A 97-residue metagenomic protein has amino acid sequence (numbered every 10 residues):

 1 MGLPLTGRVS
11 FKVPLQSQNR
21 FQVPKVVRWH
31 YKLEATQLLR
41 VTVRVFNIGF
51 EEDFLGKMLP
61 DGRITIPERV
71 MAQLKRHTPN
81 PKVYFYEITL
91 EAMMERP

Functional and structural regions predicted by a protein language model:
L3, V13, V23, I66 (+2 more regions): Intrinsic-disorder/low-complexity coil detector
L3-V45: Acidic (E/D-rich), amphipathic helical modules within compact regulatory domains
V9, V27, E52-D53, V70: Short, solvent-exposed loop/turn positions at domain surfaces that link secondary-structure elements or cap domain
K12-L15, F54-L59: Short, acidic Ser/Thr/Gly-rich low-complexity loop/linker segments typical of extracellular and cell-surface proteins
S17-Y31, P60-R76: Short beta-strand-centered segments at strand-helix junctions
K32-I48, K75-M94: A short beta-strand-loop micro-motif that forms or neighbors metal/cofactor- and ligand-binding patches at active-site
F50-D53, R96-P97: Short, solvent-exposed polar/charged micro-motifs at secondary-structure junctions
G62, M93-P97: Structured core of small recognition/catalytic domains
